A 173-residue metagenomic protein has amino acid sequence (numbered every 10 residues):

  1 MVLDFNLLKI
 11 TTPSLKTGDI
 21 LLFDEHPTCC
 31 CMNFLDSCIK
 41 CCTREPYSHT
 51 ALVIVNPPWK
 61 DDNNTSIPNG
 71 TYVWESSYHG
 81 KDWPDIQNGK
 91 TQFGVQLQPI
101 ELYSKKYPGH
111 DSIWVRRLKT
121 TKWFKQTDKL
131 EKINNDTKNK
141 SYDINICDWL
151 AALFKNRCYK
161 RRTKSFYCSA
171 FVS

Functional and structural regions predicted by a protein language model:
M1-N6: Short, structured beta-strand/loop micro-motifs enriched in basic residues and often containing a Trp
L8, D82-K90, K125-K132: Short, mixed-charge, low-aromatic patches
K9-S14, C42-R44: Short, surface-exposed secondary-structure edge patches
K16-T17, Y47: Short, well-ordered loop/turn elements at secondary-structure boundaries
T17-F23: Loop/turn positions that initiate beta-strands
F23-L118, F154-Y159: Glycine-rich catalytic cores of cysteine/serine-nucleophile enzymes that process amide/ester linkages in cell-envelope
M32-T43, K105-S173: Active-site nucleophile-His-acid catalytic modules used for acyl/amide transfer and hydrolysis across diverse enzymes
